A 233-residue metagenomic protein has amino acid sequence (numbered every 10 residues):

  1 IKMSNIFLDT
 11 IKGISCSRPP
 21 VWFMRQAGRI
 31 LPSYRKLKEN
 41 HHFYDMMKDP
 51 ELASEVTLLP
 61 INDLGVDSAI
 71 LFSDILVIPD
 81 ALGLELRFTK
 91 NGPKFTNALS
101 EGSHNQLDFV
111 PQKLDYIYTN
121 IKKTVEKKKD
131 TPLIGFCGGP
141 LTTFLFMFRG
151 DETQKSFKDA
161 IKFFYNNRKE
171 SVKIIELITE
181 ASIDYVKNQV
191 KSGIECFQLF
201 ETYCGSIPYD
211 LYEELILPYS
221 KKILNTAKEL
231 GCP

Functional and structural regions predicted by a protein language model:
K2-F88, K222: N-terminal basic, low-complexity leaders that serve as flexible interaction/assembly modules and, when applicable, as
M24-R29, D74-L76, N91-G92, C137-T153: Short glycine-enriched loops at secondary-structure junctions
E39-H42, E101-F109, F164-S171: Short glycine/proline- and acidic residue-enriched helix-loop micro-motifs that form flexible lids or anion-recognition
N40-Y44, F88-G92, E152-S156, I216-P218: Short, low-complexity, polar/charged sequence segments that are solvent-exposed and flexible
D45, D49, F109-Y116, I174: Catalytic cores of large soluble enzymes that bind and process phosphate-bearing ligands
D74-D108, R149-G150: A contiguous, low-structure linker/loop signature
N91-K127, T131: A gly/proline- and charged-residue-enriched helix-loop-helix capping module
K113, T119-P233: Active-site loop segments of alpha/beta catalytic cores
